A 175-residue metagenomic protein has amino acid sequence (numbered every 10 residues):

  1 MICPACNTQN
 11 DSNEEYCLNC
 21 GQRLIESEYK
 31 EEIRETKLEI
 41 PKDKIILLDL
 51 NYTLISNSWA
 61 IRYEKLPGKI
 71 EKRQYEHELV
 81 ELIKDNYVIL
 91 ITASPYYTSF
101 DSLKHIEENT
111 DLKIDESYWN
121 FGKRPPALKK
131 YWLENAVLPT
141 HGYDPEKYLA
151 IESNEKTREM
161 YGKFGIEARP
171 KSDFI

Functional and structural regions predicted by a protein language model:
C3-C6, C17-C20: Short cysteine-rich clusters marking metal-coordination/redox-active sites
N7-D11: Short, flexible, mixed-charge glycine/proline-rich loop motifs that serve as phosphate/nucleic-acid-contacting
S12, D49-N51, I151-S153: Acidic di-acidic motifs
G21-Y29: Short Cys/His-rich micro-motifs in 6-15 aa windows
Y29-A127: Alpha-helical substrate-recognition element adjacent to the catalytic core
T92, I151-E152, S172: Short beta-strand/turn micro-motifs composed of small residues that flank or help shape donor/cofactor-binding pockets
K113-Y118, G165-I175: Short hydrophobic/aromatic-enriched beta-strand-loop microsegments
K129-E155, Y161: Conserved Lys-Pro-Asp/Glu-containing loop-to-beta segment of HAD-superfamily phosphomonoesterases, centered on
